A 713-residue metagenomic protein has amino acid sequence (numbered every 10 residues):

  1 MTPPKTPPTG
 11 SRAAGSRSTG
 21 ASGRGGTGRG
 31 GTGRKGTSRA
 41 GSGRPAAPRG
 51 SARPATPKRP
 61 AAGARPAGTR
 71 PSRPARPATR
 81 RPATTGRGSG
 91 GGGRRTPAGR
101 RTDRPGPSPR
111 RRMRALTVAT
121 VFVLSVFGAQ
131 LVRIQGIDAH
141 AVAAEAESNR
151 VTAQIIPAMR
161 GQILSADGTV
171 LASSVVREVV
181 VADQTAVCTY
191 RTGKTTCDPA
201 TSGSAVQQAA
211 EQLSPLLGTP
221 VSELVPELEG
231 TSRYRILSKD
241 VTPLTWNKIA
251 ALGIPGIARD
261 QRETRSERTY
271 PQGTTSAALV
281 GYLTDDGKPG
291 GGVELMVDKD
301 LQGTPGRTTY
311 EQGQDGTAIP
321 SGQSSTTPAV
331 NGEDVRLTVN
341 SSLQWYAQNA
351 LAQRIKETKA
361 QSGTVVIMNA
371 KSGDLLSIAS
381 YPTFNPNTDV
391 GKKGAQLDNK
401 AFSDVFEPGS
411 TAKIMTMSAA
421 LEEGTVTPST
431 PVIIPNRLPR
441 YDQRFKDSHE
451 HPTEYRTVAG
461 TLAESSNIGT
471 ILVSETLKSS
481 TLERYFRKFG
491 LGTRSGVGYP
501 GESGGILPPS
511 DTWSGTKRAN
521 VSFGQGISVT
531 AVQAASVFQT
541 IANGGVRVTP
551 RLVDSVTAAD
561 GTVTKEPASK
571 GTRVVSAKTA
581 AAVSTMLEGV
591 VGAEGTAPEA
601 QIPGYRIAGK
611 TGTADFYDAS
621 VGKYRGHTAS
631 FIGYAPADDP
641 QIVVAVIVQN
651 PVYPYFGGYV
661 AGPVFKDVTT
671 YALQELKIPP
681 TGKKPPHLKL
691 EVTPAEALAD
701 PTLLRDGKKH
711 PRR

Functional and structural regions predicted by a protein language model:
M1-G90: N-terminal targeting leaders characterized by basic, low-complexity, disordered sequences that direct proteins
P3-K5, P107-A141: Hydrophobic alpha-helical transmembrane signal-anchor segments
L131-A153, S325-T327: Aromatic-capped interface at the extracytoplasmic side of an N-terminal signal-anchor transmembrane helix
I155-M159, K359-G363, P550: Short, small/polar residue-rich loop motifs at catalytic or cofactor-binding pockets
A172, Q314-S324, A370-P408, M415-N650 (+1 more regions): Beta-lactam-recognizing serine transpeptidase/beta-lactamase-like catalytic domain environment
V181-A182, A186, G193, C197-S202 (+3 more regions): Small/polar-residue-rich segments within soluble enzyme cores
Y234, I319-G363: Conserved, well-ordered alpha-helix/loop/beta-strand core segments that scaffold catalytic motifs
V563-A568, P663-R713: Short, gly/Ser/Thr-rich active-site loops of penicillin-recognizing serine hydrolases
